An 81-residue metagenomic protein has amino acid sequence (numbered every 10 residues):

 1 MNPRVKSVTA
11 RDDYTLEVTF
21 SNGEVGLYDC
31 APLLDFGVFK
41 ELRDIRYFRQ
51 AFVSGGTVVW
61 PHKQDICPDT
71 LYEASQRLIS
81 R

Functional and structural regions predicted by a protein language model:
M1-R81: Motif-centric detector for short Cys/His coordination patterns
